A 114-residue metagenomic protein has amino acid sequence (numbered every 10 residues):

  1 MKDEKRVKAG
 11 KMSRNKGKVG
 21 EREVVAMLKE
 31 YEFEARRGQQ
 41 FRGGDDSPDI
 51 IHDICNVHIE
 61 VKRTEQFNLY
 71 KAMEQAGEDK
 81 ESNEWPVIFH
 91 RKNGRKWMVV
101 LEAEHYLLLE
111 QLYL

Functional and structural regions predicted by a protein language model:
M1-L114: Catalytic phosphate/metal-binding cores of nucleic-acid and nucleotide-processing enzymes, i.e., regions that mediate
